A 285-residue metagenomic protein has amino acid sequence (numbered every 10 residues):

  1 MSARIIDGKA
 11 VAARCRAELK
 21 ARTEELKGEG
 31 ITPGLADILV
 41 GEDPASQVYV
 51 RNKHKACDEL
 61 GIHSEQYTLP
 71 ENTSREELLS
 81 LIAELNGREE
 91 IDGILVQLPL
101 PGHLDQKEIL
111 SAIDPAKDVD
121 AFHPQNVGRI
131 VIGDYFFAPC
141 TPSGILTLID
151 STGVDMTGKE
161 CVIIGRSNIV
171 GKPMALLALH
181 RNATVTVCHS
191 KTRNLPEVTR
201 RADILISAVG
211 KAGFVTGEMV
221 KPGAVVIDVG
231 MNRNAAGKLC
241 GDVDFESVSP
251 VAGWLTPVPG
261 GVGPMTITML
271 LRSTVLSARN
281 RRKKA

Functional and structural regions predicted by a protein language model:
M1-I31: Positively charged, low-complexity intrinsically disordered leader regions
P33-G41: Short beta-strand segments enriched in small/hydrophobic residues
L35, C57-E71, V185-V187: Short beta-strand elements in bilobed, periplasmic/extracellular small-molecule ligand-binding domains
V40-H54, F136-V225, N234, K238-S249: Glycine-rich phosphate/diphosphate-binding loop of Rossmann-like nucleotide-binding domains
E77-E89: Short, well-structured alpha-helical segments in soluble
L95-M156: Anion-binding alpha/beta catalytic cores of soluble intermediary-metabolism enzymes, centered on
L98, V209, V229-G230: Glycine-rich, N-terminal phosphate-binding loop of Rossmann-like dinucleotide-binding domains
Q106-H123, V127, G230-R282: Rossmann-fold NAD(P)-binding glycine/threonine-rich loop
